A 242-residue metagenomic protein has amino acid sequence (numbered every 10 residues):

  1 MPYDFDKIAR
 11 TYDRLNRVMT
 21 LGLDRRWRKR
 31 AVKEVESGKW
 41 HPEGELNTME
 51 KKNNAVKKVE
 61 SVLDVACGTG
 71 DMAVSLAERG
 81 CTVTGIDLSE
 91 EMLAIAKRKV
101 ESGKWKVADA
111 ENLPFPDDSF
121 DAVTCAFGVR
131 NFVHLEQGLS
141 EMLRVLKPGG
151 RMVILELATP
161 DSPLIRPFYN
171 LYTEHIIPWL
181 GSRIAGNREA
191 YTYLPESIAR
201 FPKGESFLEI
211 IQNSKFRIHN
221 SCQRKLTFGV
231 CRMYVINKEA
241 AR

Functional and structural regions predicted by a protein language model:
M1-D13, T173: N-terminal, positively charged/glycine-rich alpha-helical extensions of SAM-dependent methyltransferases
T20-W40, A55-K57: Conserved alpha-helix/loop element of class I SAM-dependent methyltransferases that forms part of the SAM/SAH-binding
S61-N112: Class I SAM-dependent methyltransferase SAM/SAH-binding core
E111-A122: A short acidic, Gly/Pro-enriched loop at the edge of an enzyme's catalytic core that lines a small-molecule cofactor
A122-L135: A short SAM/SAH-binding and catalytic strip from SAM-dependent methyltransferases
E136-P148: A short glycine-rich, Lys/Arg-flanked "PGG" loop and its adjoining helix->strand segment in the class I
G150-L157: Conserved beta-strand signature within the Rossmann-like core of class I S-adenosyl-L-methionine
A158-I210, C222: C-terminal alpha-helical "lid/dimerization" subdomain adjacent to the S-adenosyl-L-methionine
